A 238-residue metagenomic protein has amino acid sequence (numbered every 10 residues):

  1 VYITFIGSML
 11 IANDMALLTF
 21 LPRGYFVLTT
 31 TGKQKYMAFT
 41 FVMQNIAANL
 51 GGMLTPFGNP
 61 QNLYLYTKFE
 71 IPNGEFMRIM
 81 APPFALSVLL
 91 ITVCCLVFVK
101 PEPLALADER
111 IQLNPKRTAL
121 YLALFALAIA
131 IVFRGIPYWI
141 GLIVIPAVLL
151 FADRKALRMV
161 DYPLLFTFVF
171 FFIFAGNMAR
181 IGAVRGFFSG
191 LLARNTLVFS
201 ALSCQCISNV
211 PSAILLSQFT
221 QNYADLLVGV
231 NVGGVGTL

Functional and structural regions predicted by a protein language model:
V1-T4, S8, A12, L21 (+15 more regions): Alpha-helical transmembrane segments in multi-pass membrane proteins
V1-Y2, Y36-I46, I111-P115, M159-F170 (+1 more regions): Cytoplasmic-side transmembrane-helix entry/capping segments in multi-pass membrane proteins
Y2-L50, Y64, I214-V228: Hydrophobic transmembrane alpha-helices that form the pore/transport pathway of multi-pass ion and small-solute
S8-T19, G51-N59, A201-S217, G233-L238: Short helix-coil transition sites and intra-membrane helix breaks within transmembrane domains of multi-pass
Y25-T31, C94-A105, A147-R158: C-terminal ends of transmembrane helices
N62-R78, P103-E109, L142, I181-L191 (+1 more regions): Membrane-interface helix termini and inter-helical loops of multi-pass transporters
G74-L113, L238: Juxtamembrane and boundary regions of transmembrane helices in multi-pass small-molecule transporters and channels
L124-Q218: Transmembrane helical segments that form the transport core of multi-pass membrane transport proteins
